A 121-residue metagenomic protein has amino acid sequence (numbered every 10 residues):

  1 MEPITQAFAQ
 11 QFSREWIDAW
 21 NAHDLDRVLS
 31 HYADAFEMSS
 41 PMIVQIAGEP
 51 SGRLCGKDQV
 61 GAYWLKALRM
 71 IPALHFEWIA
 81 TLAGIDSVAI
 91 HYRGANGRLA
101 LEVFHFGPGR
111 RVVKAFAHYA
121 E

Functional and structural regions predicted by a protein language model:
M1-P3, G61, L65-E121: A beta-strand edge to alpha-helix "cap/lid" segment located at domain peripheries
M1-S30, D34: Short, low-complexity N-terminal intrinsically disordered segments enriched in polar/charged residues
Q6, G48, L101: Short glycine-/acidic-enriched loop or helix-start segments at secondary-structure transitions that form or flank
F8-A9, S40, V44, G84: General secondary-structure edge motif
A9, S13, L25, K57-W64 (+1 more regions): A structural signal for well-ordered alpha-helical scaffolds and beta->alpha junctions
R27, A33-I79: A solvent-exposed, acidic/Ser-Thr-rich amphipathic alpha-helical stretch
